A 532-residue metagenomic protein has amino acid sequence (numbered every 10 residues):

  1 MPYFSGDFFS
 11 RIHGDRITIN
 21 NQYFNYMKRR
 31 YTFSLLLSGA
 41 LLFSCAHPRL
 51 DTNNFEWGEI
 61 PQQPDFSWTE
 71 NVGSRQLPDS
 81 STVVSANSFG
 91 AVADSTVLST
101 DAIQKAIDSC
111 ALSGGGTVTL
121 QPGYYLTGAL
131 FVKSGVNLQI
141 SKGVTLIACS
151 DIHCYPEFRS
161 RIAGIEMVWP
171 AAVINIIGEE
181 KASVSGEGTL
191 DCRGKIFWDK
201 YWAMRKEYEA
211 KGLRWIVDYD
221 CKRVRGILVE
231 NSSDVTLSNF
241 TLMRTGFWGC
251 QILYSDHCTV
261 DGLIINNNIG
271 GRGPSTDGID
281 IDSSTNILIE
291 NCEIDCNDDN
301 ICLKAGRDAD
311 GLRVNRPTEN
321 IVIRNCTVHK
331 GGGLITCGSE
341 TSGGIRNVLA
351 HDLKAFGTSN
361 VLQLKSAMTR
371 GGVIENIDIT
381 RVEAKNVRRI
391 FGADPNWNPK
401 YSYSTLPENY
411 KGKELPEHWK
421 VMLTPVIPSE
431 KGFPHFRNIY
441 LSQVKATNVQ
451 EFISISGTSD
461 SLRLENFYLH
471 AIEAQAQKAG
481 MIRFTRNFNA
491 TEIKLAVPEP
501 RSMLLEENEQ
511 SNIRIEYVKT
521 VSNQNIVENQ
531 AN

Functional and structural regions predicted by a protein language model:
F8-Y26: Short, Lys/Arg-enriched N-terminal segments with co-localized hydrophobic residues within the first ~10-30 amino acids
N21, K28-Y31, A40, S44-N137 (+11 more regions): Extracellular "leader-to-stem" segments immediately downstream of a signal peptide or signal-anchor in secreted/lumenal
G115, G128-A129, C149-S150, P170-A171 (+15 more regions): Short glycine/acidic-rich loop motifs that flank beta-strands on beta-rich extracellular proteins
Y124, Y254-D256, A305-R307, S339-T341 (+2 more regions): Active-site-proximal loop/turn and secondary-structure-junction residues that shape catalytic pockets, frequently
K142-G143, E180-T189, S233-R244, D256-I269 (+10 more regions): Right-handed parallel beta-helix
T245, S339-T341, K365-V373, T458: Glycine-centered low-complexity coil/loop motifs and glycine-rich tracts, especially the flexible linkers
T369-S454, A474: C-terminal structural cap/anchor segments
